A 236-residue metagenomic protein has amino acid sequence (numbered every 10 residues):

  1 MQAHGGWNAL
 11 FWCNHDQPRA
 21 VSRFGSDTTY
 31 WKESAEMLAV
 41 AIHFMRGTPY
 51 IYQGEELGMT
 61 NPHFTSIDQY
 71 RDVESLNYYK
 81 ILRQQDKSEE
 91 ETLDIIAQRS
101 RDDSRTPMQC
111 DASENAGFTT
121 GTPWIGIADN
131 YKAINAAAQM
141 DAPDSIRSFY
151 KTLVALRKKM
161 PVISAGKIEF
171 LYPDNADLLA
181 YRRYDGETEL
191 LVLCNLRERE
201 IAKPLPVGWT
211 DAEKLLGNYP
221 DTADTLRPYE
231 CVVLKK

Functional and structural regions predicted by a protein language model:
M1-W209, E213-K236: Active-site and adjacent substrate-binding regions of carbohydrate-active enzymes
